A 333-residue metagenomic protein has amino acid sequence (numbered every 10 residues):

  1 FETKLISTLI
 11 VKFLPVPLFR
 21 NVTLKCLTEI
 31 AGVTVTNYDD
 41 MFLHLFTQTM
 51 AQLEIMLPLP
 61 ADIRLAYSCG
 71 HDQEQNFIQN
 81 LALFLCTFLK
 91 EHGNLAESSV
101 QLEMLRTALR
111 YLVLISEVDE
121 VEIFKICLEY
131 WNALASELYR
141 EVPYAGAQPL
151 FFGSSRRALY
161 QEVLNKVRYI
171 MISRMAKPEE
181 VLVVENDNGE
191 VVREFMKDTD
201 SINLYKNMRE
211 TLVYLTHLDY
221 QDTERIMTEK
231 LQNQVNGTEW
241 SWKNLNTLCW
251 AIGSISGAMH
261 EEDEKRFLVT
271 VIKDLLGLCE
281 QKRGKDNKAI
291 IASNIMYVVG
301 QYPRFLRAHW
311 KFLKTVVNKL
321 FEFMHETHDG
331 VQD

Functional and structural regions predicted by a protein language model:
F1, T23-V35, F77-G93, L109-L112 (+6 more regions): Hydrophobic residues within the alpha-helices of tandem HEAT/HEAT-like
E2-P15, N37-E54, M104-R110, E141-M171 (+4 more regions): HEAT/HEAT-like alpha-solenoid repeats
I10-V22, N37, S68-N76, L114-I123 (+7 more regions): Short coil/turn segments at helix-helix junctions and helix-capping linkers within large alpha-helical proteins
N21-L24, A31-V100, L105-E117, V121 (+3 more regions): Long alpha-helical HEAT/HEAT-like repeat alpha-solenoid scaffolds in very large eukaryotic proteins, especially those
V22-C26, N80, F84, Y111 (+12 more regions): Alpha-solenoid helical repeat scaffolds
V35, A61, L65, G93-E97 (+8 more regions): Short, flexible helix-adjacent loops and helix caps
L83-C86, W242-K314: Active-site-adjacent "gating/activation" loops or surface patches in catalytic cores
R110, V118-R266: Alpha-helical repeat/alpha-solenoid scaffolds of the HEAT/ARM/MIF4G superfamily and closely related elongated all-alpha
